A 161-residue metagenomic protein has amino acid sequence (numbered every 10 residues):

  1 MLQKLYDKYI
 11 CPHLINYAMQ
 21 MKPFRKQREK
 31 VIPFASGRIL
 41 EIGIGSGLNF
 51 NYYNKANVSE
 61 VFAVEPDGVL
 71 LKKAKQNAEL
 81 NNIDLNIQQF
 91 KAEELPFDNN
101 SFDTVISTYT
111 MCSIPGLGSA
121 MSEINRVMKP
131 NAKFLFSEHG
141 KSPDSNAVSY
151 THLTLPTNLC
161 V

Functional and structural regions predicted by a protein language model:
M19-R38, L48: Conserved alpha-helix/loop element of class I SAM-dependent methyltransferases that forms part of the SAM/SAH-binding
I42: Conserved beta-strand/loop positions that form the S-adenosyl-L-methionine
S46-E94: Class I SAM-dependent methyltransferase SAM/SAH-binding core
E93-T104: A short acidic, Gly/Pro-enriched loop at the edge of an enzyme's catalytic core that lines a small-molecule cofactor
T104-G116: A short SAM/SAH-binding and catalytic strip from SAM-dependent methyltransferases
G118-P130: A short glycine-rich, Lys/Arg-flanked "PGG" loop and its adjoining helix->strand segment in the class I
A132-E138: Conserved beta-strand signature within the Rossmann-like core of class I S-adenosyl-L-methionine
T151-T157: Conserved small/polar residues in nucleotide/adenosyl-binding loops
